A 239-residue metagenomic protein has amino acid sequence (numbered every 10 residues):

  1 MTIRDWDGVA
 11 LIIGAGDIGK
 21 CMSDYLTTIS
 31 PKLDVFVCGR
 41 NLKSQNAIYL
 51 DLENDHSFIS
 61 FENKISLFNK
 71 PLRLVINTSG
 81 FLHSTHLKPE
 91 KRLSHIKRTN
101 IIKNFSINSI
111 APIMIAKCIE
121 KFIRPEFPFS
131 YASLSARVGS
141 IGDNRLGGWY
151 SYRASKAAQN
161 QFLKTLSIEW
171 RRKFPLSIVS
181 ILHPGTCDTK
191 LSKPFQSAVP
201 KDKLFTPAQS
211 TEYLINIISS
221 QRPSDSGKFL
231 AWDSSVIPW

Functional and structural regions predicted by a protein language model:
M1-F36, R40: Canonical Rossmann dinucleotide-binding motif of NAD(H)/NADP(H)-dependent dehydrogenases/reductases, specifically
I13-G14, K70-L87, N108, S133 (+1 more regions): Rossmann-fold scaffold of SDR-type NAD(P)-dependent oxidoreductases
R40-S60: Rossmann-fold cofactor-recognition segment
F81-T85, P89-I110, R124-K173: Catalytic loop of short-chain dehydrogenase/reductase
A111-A116: Conserved internal alpha-helix within the Rossmann fold of NAD(P)-dependent oxidoreductases
G142-D143, F174, H183-Q196: Short beta-loop-alpha junction of Rossmann-like oxidoreductase domains
W170-C187, D225-F229: Conserved Rossmann-fold SDR core element
T189, S197-W239: C-terminal helical subdomain
